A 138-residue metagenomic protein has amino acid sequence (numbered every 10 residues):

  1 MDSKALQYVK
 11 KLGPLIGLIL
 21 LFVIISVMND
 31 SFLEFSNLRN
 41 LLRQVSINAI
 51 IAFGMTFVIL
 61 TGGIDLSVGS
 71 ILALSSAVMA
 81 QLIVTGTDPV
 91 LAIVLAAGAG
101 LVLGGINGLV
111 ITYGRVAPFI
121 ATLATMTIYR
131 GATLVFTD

Functional and structural regions predicted by a protein language model:
M1-G13, L33: Transmembrane alpha-helical segments of polytopic membrane transport and secretion proteins
K11-I16, L41, N48-A49, S70-L74 (+2 more regions): Hydrophobic alpha-helical transmembrane segments
P14-V27, M55-T56, Y129-G131: Hydrophobic core segments of alpha-helical transmembrane domains in multi-pass membrane transport and ion-translocation
I25-T85, L109-V116: Single transmembrane alpha-helix segments in multi-pass membrane proteins
L33-E34, Y129-D138: Extracellular/periplasmic helix-loop junction at the C-terminal end of a transmembrane helix in multi-pass membrane
I47, T87, T133-T137: Generic secondary-structure signature for well-ordered alpha-helical cores
M79, I106, Y129-T133: Transmembrane-helix signature of multi-pass solute transporters
T87-T127: Alpha-helical transmembrane segments within multi-pass membrane transporters and channels
